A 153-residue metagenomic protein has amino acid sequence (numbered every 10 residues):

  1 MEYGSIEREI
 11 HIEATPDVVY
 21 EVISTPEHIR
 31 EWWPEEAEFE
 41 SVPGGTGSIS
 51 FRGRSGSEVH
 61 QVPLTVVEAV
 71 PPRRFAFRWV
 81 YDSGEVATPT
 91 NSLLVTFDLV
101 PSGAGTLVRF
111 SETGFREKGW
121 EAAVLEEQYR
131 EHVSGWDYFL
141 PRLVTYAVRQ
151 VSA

Functional and structural regions predicted by a protein language model:
M1-E38: Hydrophobic ligand-binding cavity/cleft-lining segments
E2-P16, V67, V100-R109, A153: Aromatic-glycine hotspot motif
V19-Y20, I29, G47-I49, V66 (+4 more regions): Hydrophobic pocket/interface hotspot
I23, W33, W79, A122 (+1 more regions): Short, flexible helix/strand-to-coil boundary loops that buttress conserved ligand/catalytic motifs in alpha/beta
E35-S50, S55-V59: A solvent-exposed, acidic/Ser-Thr-rich amphipathic alpha-helical stretch
E38-E40, S57-L107, T145: Hydrophobic-ligand binding "helix-grip"
V80-G84, S111-K118: Short, solvent-exposed aromatic-acidic interface loops
G114-A153: A conserved amphipathic terminal alpha-helix motif
